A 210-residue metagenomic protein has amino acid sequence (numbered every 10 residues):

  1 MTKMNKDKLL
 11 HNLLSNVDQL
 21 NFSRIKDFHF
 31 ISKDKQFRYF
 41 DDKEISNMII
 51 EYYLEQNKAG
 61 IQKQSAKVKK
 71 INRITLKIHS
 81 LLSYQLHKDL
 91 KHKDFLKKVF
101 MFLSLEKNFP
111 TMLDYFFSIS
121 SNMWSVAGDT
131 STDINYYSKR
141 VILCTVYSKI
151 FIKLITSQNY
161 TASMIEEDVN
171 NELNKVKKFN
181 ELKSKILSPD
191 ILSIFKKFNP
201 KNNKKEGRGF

Functional and structural regions predicted by a protein language model:
M1-K35: Extreme N-terminal leader/anchor segments
K6-L14, F37-A66: An amphipathic alpha-helix adjacent to DNA-recognition modules
Q56, K91-F95, Y115-N122: Amphipathic, well-ordered alpha-helical segments in soluble domains
Q62-F95: Hydrophobic alpha-helical connector segments
K98-E106: Short linear capping/connector segments at secondary-structure termini
K107-D129, R140-C144: Amphipathic alpha-helical packing segments from all-alpha helical-bundle domains
D129-P189: Hydrophobic/aromatic-rich alpha-helical bundle segments in the mid-to-C-terminal region
E181-F210: Long, charge-rich low-complexity segments
